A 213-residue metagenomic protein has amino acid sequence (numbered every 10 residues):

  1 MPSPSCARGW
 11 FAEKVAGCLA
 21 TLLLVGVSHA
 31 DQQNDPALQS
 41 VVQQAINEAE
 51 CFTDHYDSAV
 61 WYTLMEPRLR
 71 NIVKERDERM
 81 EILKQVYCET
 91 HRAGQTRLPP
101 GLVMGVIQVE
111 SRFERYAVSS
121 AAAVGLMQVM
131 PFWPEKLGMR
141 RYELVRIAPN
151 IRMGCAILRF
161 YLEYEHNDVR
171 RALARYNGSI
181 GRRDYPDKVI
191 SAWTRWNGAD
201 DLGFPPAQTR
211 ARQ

Functional and structural regions predicted by a protein language model:
M1-G9: N-terminal secretory signal peptides that target proteins for export/translocation
A12-E13, V109: Residue-level micro-sites within transmembrane alpha helices that shape and flank functional polar/acidic positions
K14-V25: Bacterial N-terminal signal peptides
S28-A30: Boundary at the C-terminal end of the N-terminal hydrophobic targeting segment
Q32-Q213: Catalytic glycan-binding domains that act on GlcNAc-containing polysaccharides
